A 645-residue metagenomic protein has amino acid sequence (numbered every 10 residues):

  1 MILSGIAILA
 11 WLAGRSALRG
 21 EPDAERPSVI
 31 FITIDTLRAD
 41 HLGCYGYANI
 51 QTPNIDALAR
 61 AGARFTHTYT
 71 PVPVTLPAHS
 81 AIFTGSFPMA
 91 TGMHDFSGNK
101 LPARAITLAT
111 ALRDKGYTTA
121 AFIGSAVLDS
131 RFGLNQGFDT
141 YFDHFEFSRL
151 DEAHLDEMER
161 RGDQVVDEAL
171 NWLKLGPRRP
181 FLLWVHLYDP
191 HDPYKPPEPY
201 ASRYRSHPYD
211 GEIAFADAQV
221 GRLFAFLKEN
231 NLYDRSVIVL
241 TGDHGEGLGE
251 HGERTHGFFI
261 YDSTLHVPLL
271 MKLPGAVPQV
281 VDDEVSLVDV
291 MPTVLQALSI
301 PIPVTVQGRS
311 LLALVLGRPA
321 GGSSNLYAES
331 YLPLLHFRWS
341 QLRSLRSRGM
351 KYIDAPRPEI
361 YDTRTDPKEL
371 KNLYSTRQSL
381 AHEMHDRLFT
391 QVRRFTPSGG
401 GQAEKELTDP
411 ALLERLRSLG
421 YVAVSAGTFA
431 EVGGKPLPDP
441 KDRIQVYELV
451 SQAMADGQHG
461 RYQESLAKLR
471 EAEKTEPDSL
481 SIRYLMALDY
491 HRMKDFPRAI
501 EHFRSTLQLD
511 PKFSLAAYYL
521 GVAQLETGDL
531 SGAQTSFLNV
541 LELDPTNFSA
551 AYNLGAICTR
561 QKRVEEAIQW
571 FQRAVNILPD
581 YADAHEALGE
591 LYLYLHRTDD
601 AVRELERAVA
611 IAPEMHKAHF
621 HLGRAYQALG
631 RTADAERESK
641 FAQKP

Functional and structural regions predicted by a protein language model:
M1-R504, K512-V522, E526, L538 (+5 more regions): Catalytic domains that recognize anionic headgroups
T475, L509, L543, I577 (+2 more regions): Structural marker of alpha-solenoid helical repeat scaffolds
F548-Q572, Y581-E590: Eukaryotic tandem repeat interaction scaffolds
A610, H616, F620-P645: TPR/TPR-like (Sel1-like) alpha-helical repeat modules
